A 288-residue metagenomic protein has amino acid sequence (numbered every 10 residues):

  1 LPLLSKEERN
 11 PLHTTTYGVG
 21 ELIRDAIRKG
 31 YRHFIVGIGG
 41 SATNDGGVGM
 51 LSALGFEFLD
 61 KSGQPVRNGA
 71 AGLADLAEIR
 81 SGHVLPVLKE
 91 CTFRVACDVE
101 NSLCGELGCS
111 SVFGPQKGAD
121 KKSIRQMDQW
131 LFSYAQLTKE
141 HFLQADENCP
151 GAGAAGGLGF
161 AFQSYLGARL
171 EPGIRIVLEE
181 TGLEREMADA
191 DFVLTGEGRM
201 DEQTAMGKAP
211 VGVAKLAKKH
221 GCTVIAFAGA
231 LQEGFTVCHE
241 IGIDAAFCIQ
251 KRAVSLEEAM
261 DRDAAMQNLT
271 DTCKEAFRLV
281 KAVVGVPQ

Functional and structural regions predicted by a protein language model:
L1-I38, A42-Q288: N-terminal loops that bind phosphate or other acidic moieties and the adjacent beta-alpha structural core
